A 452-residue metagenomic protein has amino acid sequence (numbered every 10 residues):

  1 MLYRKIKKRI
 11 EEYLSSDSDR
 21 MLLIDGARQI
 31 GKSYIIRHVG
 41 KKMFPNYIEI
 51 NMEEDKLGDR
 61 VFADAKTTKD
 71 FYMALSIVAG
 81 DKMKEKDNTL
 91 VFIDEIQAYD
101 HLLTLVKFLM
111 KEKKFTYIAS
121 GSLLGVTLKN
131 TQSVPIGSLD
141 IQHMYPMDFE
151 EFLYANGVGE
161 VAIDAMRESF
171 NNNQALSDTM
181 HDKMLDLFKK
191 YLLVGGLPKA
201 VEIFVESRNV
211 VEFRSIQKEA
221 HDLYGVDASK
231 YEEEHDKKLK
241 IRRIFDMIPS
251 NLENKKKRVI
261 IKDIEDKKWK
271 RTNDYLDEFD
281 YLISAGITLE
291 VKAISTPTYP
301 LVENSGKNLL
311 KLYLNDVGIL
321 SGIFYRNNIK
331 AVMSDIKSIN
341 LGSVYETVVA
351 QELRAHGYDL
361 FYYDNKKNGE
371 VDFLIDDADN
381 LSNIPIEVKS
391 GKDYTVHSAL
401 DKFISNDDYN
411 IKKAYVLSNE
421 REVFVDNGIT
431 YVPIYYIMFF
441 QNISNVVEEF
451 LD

Functional and structural regions predicted by a protein language model:
M1-S15: N-terminal pre-Walker A segment at the start of P-loop NTPase domains
K32: Conserved lysine of the Walker
I35, V39: Hydrophobic positions on the alpha1 helix immediately C-terminal to the Walker A/P-loop
E54-K86: Short glycine-rich substrate-engagement loop in P-loop NTPases that contacts/grips substrate
T116-S122, H143: Structural recognition of the conserved hydrophobic beta-strand(s) that form the central parallel beta-sheet of P-loop
K129-E253: Interdomain motor-coupling "hinge/lid" segment immediately C-terminal to the ATP-binding subdomain of NTP-driven enzymes
V205-A378: Accessory nucleic acid-recognition modules appended to NTPase machines
E420-D452: Domain-level recognition of nuclease-like catalytic cores that cleave nucleotide substrates
